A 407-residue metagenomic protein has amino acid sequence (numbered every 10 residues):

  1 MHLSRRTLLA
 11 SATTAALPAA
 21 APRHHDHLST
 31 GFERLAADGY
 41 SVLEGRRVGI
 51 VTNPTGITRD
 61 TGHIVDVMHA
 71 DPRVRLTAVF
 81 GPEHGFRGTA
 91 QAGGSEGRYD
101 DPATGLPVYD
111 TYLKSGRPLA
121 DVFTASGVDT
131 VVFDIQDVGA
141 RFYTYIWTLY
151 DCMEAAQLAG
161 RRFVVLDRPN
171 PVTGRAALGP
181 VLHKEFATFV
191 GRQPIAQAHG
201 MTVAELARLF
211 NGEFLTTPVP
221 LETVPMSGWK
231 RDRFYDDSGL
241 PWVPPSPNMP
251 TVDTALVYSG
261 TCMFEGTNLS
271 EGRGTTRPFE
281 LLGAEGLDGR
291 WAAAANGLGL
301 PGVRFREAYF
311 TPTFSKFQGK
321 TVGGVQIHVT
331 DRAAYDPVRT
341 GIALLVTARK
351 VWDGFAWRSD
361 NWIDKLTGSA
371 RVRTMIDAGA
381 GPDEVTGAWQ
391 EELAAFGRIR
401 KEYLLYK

Functional and structural regions predicted by a protein language model:
H2-L3, T7-R23: N-terminal export signals
A19-E33: C-terminal segment of N-terminal export signals and the immediately downstream linker at the start of the mature
G88-A92, V165-F186: Glycine-rich, charge-decorated loop segments at or immediately adjacent to ligand/cofactor-binding or catalytic sites
G94-G127, A140: Glycine-rich oxoanion-binding loops at beta->alpha junctions
D137-L149: Glycine/threonine-rich flexible loop motifs
A187-Y258: Conserved anion/nucleotide-ligand pocket segment
W229-A308: Glycine-rich, aromatic-lined ligand/substrate-binding cores of catalytic and carbohydrate-binding domains
G283-G387: Conserved functional hotspot residues or short segments at active or partner-binding sites across diverse domains
